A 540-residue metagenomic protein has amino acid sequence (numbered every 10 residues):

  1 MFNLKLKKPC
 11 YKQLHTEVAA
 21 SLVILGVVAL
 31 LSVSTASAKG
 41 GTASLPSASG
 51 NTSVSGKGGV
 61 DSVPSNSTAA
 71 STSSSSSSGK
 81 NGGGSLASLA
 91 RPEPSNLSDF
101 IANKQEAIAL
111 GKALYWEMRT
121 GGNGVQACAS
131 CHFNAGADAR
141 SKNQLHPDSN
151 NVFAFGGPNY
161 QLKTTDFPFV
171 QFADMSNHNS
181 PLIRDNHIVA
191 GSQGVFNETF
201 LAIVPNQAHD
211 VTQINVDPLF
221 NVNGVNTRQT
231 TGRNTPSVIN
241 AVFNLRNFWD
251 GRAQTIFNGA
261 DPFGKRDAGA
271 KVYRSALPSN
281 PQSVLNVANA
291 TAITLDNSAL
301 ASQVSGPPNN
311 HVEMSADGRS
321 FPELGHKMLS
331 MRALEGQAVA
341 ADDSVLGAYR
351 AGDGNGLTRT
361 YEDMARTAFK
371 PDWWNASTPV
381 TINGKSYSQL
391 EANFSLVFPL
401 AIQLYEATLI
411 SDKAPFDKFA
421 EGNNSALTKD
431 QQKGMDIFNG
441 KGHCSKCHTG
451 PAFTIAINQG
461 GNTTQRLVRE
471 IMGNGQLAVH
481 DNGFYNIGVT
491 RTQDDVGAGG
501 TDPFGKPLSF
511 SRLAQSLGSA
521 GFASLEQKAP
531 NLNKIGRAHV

Functional and structural regions predicted by a protein language model:
M1-L14: N-terminal secretory signal peptides that target proteins for export/translocation
F2-N3, V28, S78: Long, low-complexity, intrinsically disordered N-terminal extensions of eukaryotic proteins, enriched
L14-E17, A139: Membrane interfacial helix-start segments of signal peptides and signal-anchor transmembrane helices
A19-S32: Bacterial N-terminal signal peptides
V33-A70, S74-H539: Periplasmic c-type cytochrome electron-transfer domains
